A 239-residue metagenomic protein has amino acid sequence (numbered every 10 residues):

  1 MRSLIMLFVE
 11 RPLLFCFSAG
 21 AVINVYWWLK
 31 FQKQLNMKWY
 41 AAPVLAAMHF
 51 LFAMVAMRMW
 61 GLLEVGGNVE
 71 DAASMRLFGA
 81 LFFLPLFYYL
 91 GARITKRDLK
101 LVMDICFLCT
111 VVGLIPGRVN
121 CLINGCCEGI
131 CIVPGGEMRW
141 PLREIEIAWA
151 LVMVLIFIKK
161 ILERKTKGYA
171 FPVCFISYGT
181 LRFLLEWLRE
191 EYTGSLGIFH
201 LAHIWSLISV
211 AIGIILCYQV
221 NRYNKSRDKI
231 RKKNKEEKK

Functional and structural regions predicted by a protein language model:
M1-K239: Hydrophobic, membrane-interfacing alpha helices
